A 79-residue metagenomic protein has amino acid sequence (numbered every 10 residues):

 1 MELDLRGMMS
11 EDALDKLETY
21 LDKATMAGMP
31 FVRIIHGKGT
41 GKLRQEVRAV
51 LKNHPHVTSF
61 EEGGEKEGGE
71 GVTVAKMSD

Functional and structural regions predicted by a protein language model:
M1-D79: Long, charged, low-complexity intrinsically disordered regions
